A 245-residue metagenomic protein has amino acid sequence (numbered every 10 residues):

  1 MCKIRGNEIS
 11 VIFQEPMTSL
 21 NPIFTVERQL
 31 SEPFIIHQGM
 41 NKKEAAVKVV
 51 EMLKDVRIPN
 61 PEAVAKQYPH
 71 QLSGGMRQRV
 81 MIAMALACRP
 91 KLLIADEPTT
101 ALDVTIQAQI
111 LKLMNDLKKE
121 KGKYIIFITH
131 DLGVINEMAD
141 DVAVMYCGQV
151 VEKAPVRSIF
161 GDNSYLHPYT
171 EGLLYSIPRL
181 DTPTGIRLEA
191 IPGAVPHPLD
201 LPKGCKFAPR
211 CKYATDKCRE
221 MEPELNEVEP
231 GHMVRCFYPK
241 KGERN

Functional and structural regions predicted by a protein language model:
M1, R28-E44, K54-P59, A154: ABC-type ATPase nucleotide-binding domains, specifically the catalytic core motifs of the NBD
L30, I82, I106, I110: Hydrophobic anchor residue at the start of the ABC signature
K43-A63, E171-Y175: Conserved ABC ATPase "signature" region
Q67-L72, M76: Conserved ABC ATPase signature
A87-K91: A short, proline-enriched helix->beta-strand linker immediately N-terminal to the Walker B motif in ABC-type P-loop
I94, P98, L102, I106-I186: P-loop NTP-binding/switch modules centered on Walker-like glycine-rich loops
V156-N245: Charged, flexible cofactor/metal-binding loops and thiol motifs
